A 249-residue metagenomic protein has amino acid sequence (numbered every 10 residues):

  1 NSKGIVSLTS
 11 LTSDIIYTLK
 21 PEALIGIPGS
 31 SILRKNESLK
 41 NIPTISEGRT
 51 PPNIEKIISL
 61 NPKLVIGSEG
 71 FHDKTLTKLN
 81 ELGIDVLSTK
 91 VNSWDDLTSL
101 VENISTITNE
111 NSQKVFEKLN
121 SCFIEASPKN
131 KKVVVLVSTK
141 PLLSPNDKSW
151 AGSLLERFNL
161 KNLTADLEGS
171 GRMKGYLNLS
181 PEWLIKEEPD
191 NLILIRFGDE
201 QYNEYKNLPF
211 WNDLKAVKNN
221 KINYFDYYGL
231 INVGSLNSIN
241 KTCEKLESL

Functional and structural regions predicted by a protein language model:
K3-G4, L8, L60, D95-S112 (+2 more regions): Structured C-terminal subdomain patch of bacterial secreted/periplasmic proteins
K3-L19, N111-N159: Basic- and aromatic-lined ligand-binding clefts that recognize polyanionic substrates
G4-E69, L160-L163: A short, structured surface patch at a secondary-structure boundary
P28, A151-M173, L194, Y224-D226: His/Asp/Glu-enriched short active-site or ligand-binding loop at hydrolase and phosphoryl-transfer sites
N36, F71, L76-N103, Y224: Flexible loop/hinge segments that line or gate small-molecule binding clefts
I45-E55, G169-E182: Short helix-initiation/N-cap motifs at beta->coil->alpha
N53-G67, I84, N178-L194: Proline-aspartate-enriched helix->loop->beta-strand connector
K74, K90-S105, L136-L154, E200: Extracytoplasmic ligand-binding site segments that recognize negatively charged/polar headgroups
